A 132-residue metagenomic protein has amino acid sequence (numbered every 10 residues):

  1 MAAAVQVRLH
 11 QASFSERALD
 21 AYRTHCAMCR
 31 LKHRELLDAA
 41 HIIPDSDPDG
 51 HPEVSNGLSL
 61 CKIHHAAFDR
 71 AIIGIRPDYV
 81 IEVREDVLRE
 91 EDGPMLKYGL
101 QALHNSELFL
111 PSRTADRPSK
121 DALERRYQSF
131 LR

Functional and structural regions predicted by a protein language model:
M1-A2, R34-L37: Short amphipathic alpha-helical segments, especially helix-boundary/capping motifs
M1-H25, I43-S55: Short, charged surface segments at domain edges that flank catalytic/cofactor-binding sites
S13, L31-R34, I42-R132: A detector for short metal-coordination/catalytic motifs
H25, D38, L60: The −1 position to Zn-ligating cysteines in a subset of zinc-ribbon hairpins
